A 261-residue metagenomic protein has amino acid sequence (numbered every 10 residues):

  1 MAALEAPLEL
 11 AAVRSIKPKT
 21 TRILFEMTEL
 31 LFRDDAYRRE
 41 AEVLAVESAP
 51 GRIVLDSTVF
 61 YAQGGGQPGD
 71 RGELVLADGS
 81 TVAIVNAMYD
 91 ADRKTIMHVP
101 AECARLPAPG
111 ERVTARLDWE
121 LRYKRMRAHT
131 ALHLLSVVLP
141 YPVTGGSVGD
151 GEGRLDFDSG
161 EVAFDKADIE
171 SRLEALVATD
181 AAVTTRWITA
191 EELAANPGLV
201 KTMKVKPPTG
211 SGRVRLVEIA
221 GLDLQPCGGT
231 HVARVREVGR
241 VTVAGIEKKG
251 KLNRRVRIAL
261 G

Functional and structural regions predicted by a protein language model:
L4, L8-L10, L24: Leucine-biased recognition of intrinsically disordered, low-complexity hydrophobic segments
V13-G261: Active-/binding-site microenvironments in catalytic and ligand-binding cores
